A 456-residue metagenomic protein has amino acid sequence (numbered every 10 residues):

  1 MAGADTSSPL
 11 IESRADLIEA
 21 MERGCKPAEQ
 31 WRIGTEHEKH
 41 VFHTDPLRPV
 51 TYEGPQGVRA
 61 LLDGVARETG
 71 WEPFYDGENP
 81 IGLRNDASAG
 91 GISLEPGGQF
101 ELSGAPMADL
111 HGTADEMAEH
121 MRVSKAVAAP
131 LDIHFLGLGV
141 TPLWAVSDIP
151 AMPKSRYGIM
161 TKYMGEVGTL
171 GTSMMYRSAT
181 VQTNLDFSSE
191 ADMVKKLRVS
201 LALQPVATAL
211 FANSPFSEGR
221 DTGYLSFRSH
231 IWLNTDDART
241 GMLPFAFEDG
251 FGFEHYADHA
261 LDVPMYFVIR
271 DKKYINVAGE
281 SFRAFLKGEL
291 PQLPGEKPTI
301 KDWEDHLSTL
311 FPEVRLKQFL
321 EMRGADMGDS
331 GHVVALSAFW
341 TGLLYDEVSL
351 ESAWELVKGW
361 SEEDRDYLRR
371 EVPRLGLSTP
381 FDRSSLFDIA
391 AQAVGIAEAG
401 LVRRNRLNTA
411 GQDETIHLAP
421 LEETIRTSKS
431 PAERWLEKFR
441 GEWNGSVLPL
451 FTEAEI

Functional and structural regions predicted by a protein language model:
M1-T169, R177, A212, H332 (+5 more regions): Terminal catalytic/cofactor-binding subdomain
P27, D109-G112, E116, N184-S188 (+4 more regions): Conserved aromatic-histidine-acidic binding/catalytic patches
H40, E101, Q182-D186, E321-R323: Structured core elements
F42-T44, A105, D186-S188, A325 (+1 more regions): Solvent-exposed residues in well-ordered beta-strands and their adjoining turns, especially edge/terminal strands
A129-P130, H134-R315: Loop-rich catalytic cores of soluble enzymes, especially ATP-dependent carboxylate-amine ligases and other
N234, M242, L375-P380, I396: Basic/polar, cationic surfaces and motifs that engage anionic cell-wall and phosphate/carboxylate ligands
F245-I269, S384-E414: An exposure/low-complexity boundary signal
E280-D364: Long, well-ordered mid-to-C-terminal structural blocks that present hydrophobic/aromatic surfaces
